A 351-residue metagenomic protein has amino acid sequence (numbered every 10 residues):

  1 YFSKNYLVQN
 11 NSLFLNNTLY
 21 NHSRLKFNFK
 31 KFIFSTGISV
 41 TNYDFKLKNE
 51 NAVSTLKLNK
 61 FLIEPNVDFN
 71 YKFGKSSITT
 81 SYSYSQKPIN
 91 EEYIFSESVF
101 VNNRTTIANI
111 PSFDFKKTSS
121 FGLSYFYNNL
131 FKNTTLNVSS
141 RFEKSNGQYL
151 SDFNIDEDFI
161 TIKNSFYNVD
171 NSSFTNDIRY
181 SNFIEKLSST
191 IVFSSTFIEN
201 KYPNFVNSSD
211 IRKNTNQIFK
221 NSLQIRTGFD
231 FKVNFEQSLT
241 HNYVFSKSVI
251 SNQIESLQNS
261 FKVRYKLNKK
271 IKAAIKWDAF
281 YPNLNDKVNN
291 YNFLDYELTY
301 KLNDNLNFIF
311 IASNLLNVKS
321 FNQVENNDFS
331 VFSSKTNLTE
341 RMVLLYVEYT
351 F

Functional and structural regions predicted by a protein language model:
Y1-F351: Exposed, low-structure sequence patches enriched in small/polar residues
